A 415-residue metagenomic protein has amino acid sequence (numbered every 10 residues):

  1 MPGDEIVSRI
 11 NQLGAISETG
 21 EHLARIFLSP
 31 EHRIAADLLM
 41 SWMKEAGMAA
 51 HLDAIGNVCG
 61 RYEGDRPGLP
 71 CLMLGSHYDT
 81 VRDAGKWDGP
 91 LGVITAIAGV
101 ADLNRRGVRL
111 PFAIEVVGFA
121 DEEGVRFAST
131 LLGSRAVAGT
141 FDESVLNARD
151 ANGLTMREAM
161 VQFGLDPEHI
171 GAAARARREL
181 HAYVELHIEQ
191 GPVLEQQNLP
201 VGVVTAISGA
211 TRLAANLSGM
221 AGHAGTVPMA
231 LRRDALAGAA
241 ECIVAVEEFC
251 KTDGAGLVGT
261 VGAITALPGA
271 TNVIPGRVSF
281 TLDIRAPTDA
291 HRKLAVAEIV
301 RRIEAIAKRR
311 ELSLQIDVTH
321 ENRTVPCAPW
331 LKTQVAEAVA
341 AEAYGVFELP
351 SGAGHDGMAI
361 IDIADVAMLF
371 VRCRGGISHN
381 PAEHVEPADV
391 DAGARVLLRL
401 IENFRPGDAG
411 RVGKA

Functional and structural regions predicted by a protein language model:
M1-S29, V145, H379: N-terminal capping segment at the start of a domain
I6, Q12, G75-S76, G345-V396 (+1 more regions): Zn-dependent metallopeptidase/amidohydrolase metal-coordination segment
E18-E63: A non-catalytic alpha/beta surface segment that caps or lines the substrate-entry region of metallo-dependent hydrolase
A24-L28, T260-G269, T281-T288, S313-K332: A short beta-alpha structural unit
A46, V58-L91: Catalytic-core environment of secreted peptidases
L74, A84-E123, T211-L217, H223-F249 (+3 more regions): Alpha-helical metal-binding/catalytic segments enriched in His/Glu/Asp
E122, R126-D289: Midchain, well-structured core segments that form catalytic/ion-binding scaffolds
I207, H223, V227-D253, R301 (+1 more regions): His/Asp/Glu-rich mid-to-C-terminal helical/loop segments that flank catalytic regions of hydrolases
